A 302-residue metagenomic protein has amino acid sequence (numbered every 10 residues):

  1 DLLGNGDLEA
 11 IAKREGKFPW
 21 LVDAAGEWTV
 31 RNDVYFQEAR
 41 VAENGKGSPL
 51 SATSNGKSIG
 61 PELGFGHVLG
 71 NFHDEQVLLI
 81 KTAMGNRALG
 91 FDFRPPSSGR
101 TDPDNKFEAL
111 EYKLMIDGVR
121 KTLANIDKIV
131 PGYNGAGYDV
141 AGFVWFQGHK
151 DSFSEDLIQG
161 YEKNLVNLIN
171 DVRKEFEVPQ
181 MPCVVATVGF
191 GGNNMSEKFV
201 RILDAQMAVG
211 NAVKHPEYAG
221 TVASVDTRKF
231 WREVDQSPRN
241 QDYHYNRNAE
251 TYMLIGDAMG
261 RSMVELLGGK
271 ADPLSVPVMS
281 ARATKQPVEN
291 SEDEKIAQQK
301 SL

Functional and structural regions predicted by a protein language model:
D1-L302: Cell-envelope and extracellular/periplasmic
